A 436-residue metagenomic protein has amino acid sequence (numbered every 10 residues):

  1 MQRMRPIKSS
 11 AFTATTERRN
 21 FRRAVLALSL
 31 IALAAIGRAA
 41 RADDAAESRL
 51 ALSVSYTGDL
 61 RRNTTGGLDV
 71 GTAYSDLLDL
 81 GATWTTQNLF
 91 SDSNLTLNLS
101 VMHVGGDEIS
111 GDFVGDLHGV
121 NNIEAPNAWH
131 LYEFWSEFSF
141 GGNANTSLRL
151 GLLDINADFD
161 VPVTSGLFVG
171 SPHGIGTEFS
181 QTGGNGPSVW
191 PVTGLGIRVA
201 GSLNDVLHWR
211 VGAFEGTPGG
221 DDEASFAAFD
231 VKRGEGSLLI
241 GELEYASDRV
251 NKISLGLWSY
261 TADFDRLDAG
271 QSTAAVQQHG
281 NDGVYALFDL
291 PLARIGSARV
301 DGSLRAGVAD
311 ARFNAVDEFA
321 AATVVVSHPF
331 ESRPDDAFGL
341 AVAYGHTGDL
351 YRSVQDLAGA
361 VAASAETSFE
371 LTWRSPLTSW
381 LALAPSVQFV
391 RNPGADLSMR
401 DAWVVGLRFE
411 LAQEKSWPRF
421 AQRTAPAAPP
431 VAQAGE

Functional and structural regions predicted by a protein language model:
M1-D44, W417-E436: Cleavable N-terminal export/targeting peptides
R41-L52, T85-L97, G141-N145, V206 (+5 more regions): Short loop/turn motifs that connect adjacent beta-strands in outer-membrane beta-barrel proteins
D43-T65, S75, D79, Y351-S353: N-terminal regions that are enriched for targeting/export leaders and immediately downstream pro/stem segments
S48, R62, T72-L78, N127-Y132 (+6 more regions): Residues that define the transmembrane beta-barrel architecture of outer-membrane proteins
L52-L60, L97-H103, L148-D154, V211-E215 (+6 more regions): Transmembrane beta-barrel strands of outer-membrane/channel proteins
R62-G66, D116-V120, E178-G183, E223-A227 (+2 more regions): Extracytoplasmic loops and strand-loop junctions of Gram-negative outer membrane beta-barrel proteins
S75-D79, T83-G216, Y245, N314-V354: Outer membrane beta-barrel
D222-D230, I240-E244, G256-D282, D289-R294 (+3 more regions): Outer membrane beta-barrel transmembrane domains
